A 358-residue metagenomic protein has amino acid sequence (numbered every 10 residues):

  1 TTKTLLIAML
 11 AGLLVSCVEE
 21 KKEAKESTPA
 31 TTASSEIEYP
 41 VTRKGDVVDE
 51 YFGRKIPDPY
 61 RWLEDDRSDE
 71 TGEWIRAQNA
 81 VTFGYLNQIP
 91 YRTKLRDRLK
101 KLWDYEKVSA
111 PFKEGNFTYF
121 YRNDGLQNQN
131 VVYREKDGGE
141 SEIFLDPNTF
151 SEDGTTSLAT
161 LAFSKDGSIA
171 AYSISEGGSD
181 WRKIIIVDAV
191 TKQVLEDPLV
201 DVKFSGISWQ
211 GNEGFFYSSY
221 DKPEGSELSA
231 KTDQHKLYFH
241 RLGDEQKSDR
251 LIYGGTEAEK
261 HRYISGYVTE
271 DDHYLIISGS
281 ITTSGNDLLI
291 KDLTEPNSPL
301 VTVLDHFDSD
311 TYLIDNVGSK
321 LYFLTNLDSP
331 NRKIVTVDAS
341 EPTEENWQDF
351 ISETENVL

Functional and structural regions predicted by a protein language model:
L5-A8, C17-L358: Beta-propeller folds
